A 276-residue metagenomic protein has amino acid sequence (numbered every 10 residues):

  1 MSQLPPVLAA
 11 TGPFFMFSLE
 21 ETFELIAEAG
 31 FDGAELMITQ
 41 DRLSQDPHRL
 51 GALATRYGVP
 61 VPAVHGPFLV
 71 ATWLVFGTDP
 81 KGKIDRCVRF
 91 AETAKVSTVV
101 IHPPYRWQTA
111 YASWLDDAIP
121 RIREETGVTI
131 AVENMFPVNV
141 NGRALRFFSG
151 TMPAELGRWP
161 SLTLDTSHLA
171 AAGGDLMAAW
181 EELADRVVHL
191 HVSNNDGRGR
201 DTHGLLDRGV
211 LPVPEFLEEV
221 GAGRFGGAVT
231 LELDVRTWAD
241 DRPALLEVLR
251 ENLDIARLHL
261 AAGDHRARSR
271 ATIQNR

Functional and structural regions predicted by a protein language model:
M1-L8, M16-A27, T55, K81 (+4 more regions): Histidine-acidic metal/acid-base catalytic patches
A9, F14-Q45: Conserved N-terminal beta1-alpha1 strand-loop-helix module at the mouth
A10-F14, M37-D41, G66-L69, P104-R106 (+4 more regions): Active-site beta-loop-alpha junctions enriched in small/polar residues
D32, L36-S113, G226-A228, V235-R236: Structural motif corresponding to the early beta-alpha repeats
E35, A63, V100, A131 (+3 more regions): Conserved beta-strand positions in the central sheet of alpha/beta enzyme cores
S44, T109, V140, R200 (+1 more regions): Glycine/Thr-rich phosphate-binding loops of Rossmann-like dinucleotide-binding domains
P103, W107-G150: Hydrophobic, well-structured mid-protein blocks that either form specific transmembrane helices
